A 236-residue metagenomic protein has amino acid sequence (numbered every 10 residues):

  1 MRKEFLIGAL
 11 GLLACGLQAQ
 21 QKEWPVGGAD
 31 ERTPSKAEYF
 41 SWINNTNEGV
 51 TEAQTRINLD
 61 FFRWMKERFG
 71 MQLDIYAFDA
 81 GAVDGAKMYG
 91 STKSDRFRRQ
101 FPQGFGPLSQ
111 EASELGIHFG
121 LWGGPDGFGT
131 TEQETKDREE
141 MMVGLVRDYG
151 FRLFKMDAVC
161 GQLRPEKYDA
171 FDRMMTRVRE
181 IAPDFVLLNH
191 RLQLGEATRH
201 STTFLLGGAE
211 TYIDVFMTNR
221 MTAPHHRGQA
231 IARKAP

Functional and structural regions predicted by a protein language model:
M1-E4: Positively charged n-region of N-terminal signal peptides that target proteins for export
L10-Q18: Hydrophobic h-region of N-terminal signal peptides that target proteins for export in Gram-negative bacteria
Q20-E23, A29-D30: Extended acidic/polar, glycine-enriched regions that form or flank non-catalytic beta-rich accessory modules
E31-A37: A short, charged/proline- and glycine-enriched loop that marks the coil->beta-strand transition at the N-terminal
A37-P165: Aromatic-lined carbohydrate-binding/catalytic grooves of carbohydrate-active enzymes
F105-A112, I117-F119, F171-V186: Alpha-helix-loop-beta-strand connector modules within alpha/beta enzyme cores
F128-E140, D169, R179-P236: Glycan-recognition surfaces
L153, A158-R173, F185, R191-L192: P-loop NTPase motor core
